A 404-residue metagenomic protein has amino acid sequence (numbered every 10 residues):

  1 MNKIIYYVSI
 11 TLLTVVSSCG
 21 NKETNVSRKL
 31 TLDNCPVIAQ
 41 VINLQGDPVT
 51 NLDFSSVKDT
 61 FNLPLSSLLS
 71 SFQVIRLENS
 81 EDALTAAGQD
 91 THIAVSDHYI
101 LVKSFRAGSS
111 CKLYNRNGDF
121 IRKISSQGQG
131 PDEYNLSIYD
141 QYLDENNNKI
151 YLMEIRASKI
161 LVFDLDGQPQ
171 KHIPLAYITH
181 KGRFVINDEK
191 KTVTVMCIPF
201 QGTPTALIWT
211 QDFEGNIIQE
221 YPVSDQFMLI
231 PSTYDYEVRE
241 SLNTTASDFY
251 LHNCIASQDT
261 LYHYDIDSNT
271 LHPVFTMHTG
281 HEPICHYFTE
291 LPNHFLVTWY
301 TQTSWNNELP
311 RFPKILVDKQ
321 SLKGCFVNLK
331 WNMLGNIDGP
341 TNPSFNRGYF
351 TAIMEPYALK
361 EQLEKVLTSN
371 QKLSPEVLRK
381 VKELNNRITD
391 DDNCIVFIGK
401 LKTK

Functional and structural regions predicted by a protein language model:
V15-S18: C-terminal motif of bacterial Sec signal peptides marking the signal peptidase cleavage site
V26-R76: Blade/loop signatures of beta-propeller domains
E78-Q89, S110-Y114, D119-N147, E154: Blade-loop segments of beta-propeller domains
N79-A83, S125-E133, P174-K181, S224-L229 (+2 more regions): Short coil/turn segments at the loop-to-beta-strand junctions that recur within blades of beta-propeller repeat folds
A87-H92, N135-Q141, I178-I186, L229-S241 (+2 more regions): Repeated scaffold domains used in trafficking and secretory/extracellular systems, primarily beta-propellers
A94, H98-F105, N148-E154, K190-G202 (+5 more regions): Short beta-strand elements that form the blades of beta-propeller/WD-repeat-like and other beta-sheet-rich scaffold
N135-I138, E154-T205, E220-L229: Asp-box/WD-like beta-propeller blade repeats and closely related beta-sheet repeat scaffolds
H272-T289, K319-R347, K360: Conserved blade-ending motifs and adjacent loop-strand segments that build the rim/top face of beta-propeller domains
